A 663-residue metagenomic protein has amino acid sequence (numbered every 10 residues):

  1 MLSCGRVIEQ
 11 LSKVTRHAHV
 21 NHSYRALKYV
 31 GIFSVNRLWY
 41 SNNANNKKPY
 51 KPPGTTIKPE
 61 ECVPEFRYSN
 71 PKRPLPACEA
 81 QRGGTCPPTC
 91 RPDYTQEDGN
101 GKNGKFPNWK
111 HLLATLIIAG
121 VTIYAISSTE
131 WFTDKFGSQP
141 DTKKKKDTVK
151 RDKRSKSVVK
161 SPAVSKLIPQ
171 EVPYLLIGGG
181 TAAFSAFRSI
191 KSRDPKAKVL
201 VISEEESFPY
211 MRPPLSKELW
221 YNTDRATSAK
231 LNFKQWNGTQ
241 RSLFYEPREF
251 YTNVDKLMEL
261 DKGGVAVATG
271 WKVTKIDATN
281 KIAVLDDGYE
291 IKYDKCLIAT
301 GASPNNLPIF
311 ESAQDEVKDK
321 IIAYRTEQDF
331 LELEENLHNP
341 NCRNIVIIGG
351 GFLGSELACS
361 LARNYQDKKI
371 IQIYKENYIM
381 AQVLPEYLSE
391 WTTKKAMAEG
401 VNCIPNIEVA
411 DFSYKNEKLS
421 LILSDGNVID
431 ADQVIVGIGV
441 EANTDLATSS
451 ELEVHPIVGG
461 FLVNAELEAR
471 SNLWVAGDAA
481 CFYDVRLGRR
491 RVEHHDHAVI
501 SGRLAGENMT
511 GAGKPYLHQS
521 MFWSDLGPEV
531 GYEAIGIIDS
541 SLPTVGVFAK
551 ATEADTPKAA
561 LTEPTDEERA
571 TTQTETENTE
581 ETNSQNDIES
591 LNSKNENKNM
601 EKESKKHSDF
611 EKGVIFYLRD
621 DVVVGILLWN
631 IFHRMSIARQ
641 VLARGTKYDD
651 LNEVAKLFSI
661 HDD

Functional and structural regions predicted by a protein language model:
M1-E61, E65-R73, D93: N-terminal mitochondrial targeting presequence
D98-T115: Membrane-penetrating hydrophobic segments
T115-I126, F132, G137-L175, S189 (+5 more regions): FAD-binding core/adjacent interface of flavoenzyme oxidoreductases
S157-S165, P169-V172, A479-F632: Mid-to-C-terminal Rossmann-like scaffold of FAD/NAD(P)H-dependent oxidoreductases
V172-K196, G354-N364: N-terminal Rossmann-like FAD-binding beta1-loop-alpha1 element of flavoenzymes
S189-E290, L384-N402: N-terminal Rossmann-like dinucleotide/flavin-binding domain of flavoprotein oxidoreductases that bind FAD/FMN
E316-N341, S420-N508: FAD-site-proximal beta/loop scaffold in flavoenzymes
N344-I345, F352-D411, H494, A498 (+2 more regions): Rossmann-like dinucleotide-binding cores of NAD(P)H-dependent redox enzymes
